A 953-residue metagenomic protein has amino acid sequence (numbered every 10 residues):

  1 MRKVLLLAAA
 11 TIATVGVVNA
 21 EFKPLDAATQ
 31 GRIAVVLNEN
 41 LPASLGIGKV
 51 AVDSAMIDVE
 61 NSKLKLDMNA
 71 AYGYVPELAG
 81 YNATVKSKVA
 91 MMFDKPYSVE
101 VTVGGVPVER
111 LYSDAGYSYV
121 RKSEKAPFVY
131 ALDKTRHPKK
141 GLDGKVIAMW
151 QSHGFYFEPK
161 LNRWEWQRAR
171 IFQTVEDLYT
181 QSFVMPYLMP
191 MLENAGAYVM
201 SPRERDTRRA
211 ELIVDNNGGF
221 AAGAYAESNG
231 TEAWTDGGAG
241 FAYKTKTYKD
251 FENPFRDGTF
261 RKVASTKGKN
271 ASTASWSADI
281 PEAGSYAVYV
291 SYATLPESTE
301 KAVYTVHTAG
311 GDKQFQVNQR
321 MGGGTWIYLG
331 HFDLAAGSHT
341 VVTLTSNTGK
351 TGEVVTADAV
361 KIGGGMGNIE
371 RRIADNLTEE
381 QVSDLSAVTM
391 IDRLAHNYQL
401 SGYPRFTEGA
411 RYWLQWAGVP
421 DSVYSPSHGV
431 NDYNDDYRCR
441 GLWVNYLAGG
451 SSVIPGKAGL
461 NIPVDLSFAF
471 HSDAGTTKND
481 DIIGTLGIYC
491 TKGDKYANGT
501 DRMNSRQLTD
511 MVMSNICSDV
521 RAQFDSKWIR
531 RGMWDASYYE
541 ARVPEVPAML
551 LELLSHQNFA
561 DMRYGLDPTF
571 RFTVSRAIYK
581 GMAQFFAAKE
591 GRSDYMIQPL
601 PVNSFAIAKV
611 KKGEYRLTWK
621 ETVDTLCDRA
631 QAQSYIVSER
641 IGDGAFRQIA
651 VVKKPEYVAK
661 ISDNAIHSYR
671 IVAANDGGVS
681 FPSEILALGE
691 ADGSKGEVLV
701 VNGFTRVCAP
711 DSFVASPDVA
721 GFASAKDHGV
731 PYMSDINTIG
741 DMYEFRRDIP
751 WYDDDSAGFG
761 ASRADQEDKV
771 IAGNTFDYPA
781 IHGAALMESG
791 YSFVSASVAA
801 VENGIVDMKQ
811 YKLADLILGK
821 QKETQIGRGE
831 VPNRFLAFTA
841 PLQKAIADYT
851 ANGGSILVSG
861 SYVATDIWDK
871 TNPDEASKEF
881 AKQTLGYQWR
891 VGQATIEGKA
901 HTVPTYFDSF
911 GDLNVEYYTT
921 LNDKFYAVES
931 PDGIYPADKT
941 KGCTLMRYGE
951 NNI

Functional and structural regions predicted by a protein language model:
L64-E165, A357-Q399, A715-G721, D727-G729 (+1 more regions): Non-catalytic propeptide/linker segments at domain boundaries
S272-P296: A short beta-strand element within beta-rich, extracytoplasmic domains of secreted/secretory-pathway proteins
T343-V354: Short beta-strand-plus-loop segments that form exposed binding edges in beta-rich domains
N347, A359, G363-G367, S451 (+2 more regions): Active-site-adjacent mobile loop/cap segments within catalytic or ligand-binding domains
F585-R629, G677-G696: Pro/Thr/Ser/Gly-rich low-complexity, intrinsically disordered linker/stalk tracts
A659-G678: Beta-strand-rich modules
T738-E875: Helical hinge/lid and interdomain linker segments adjacent to catalytic or ligand-binding clefts that mediate domain
K820-S930, A937-T940: A glycine-rich, often tryptophan-bearing local segment used as a flexible ligand/cofactor-contacting loop or short
